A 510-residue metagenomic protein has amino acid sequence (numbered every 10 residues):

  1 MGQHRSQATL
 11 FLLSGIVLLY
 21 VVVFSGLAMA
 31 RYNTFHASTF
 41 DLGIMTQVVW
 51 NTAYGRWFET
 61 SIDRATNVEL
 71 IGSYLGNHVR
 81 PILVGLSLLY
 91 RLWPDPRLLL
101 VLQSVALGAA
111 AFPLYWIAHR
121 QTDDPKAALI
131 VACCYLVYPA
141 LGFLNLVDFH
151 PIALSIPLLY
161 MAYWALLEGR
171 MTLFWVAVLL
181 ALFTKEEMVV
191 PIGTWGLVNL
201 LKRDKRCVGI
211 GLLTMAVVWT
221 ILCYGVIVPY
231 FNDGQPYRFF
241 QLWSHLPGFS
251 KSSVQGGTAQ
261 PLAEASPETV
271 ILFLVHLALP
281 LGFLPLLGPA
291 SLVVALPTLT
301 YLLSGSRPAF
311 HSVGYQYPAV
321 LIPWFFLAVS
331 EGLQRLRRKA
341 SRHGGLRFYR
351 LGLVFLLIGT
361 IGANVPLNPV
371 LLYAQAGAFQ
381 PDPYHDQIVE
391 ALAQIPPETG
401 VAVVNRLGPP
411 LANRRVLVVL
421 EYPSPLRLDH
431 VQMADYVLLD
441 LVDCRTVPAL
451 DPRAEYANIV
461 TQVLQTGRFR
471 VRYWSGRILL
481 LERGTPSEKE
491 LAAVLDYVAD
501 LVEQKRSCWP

Functional and structural regions predicted by a protein language model:
M1-G26, H119, P125, C207 (+1 more regions): Start-transfer (signal-anchor) and selected internal transmembrane alpha helices of multi-pass inner/ER membrane
M1-Q3, P191-V217: Perimembrane helix-loop-helix junctions
S14-L18, K126, L213-V218, L336-N368: Signature aromatic-anchored transmembrane alpha helix within multi-pass, membrane-resident enzymes that catalyze glycan
V23, L27, T34, K205-P297 (+4 more regions): Membrane-lumen/periplasm interface segments of specific transmembrane helices in polyprenyl phosphate-linked
L88, P96-T122, M161: Transmembrane-helix motifs of polytopic, lipid-linked glycan transferases
A109-V137, I156-P157, T172-L173: Transmembrane-helix signature of polytopic, membrane-embedded enzymes that assemble or transfer cell-envelope glycans
R120-T122, P151-L154, L159-L173, L200-R203: Membrane-interface transmembrane helices that cradle and orient dolichyl/undecaprenyl
L292-R342: Hydrophobic/aromatic-rich transmembrane helices and adjacent perimembrane loops
